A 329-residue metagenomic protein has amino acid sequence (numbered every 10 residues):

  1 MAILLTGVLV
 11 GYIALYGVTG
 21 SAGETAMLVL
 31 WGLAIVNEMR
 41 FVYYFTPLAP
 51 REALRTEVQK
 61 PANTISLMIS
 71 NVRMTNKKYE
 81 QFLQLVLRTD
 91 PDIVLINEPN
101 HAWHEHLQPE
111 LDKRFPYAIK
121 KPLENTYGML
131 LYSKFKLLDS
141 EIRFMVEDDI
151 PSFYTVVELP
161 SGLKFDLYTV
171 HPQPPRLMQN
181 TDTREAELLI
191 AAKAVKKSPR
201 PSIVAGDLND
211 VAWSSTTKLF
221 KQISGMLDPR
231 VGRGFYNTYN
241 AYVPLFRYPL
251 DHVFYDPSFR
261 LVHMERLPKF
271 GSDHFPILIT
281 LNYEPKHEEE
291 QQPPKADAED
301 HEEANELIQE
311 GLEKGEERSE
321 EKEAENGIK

Functional and structural regions predicted by a protein language model:
M1-I3, K78: Membrane-interface loop-to-helix entry segments
I3-L4, G23-V29: Alpha-helical transmembrane segments of integral membrane proteins
L5-L15: Hydrophobic, membrane-inserted alpha-helices
I13-G20, P285: Structural signal for the C-terminal ends of transmembrane alpha-helices and the immediately following loop
G17, A26-R88: N-terminal signal-anchor transmembrane helix
G20-S21, S214: Serine-centered coil/turn micro-motif
N63, L67, R73-R88, I93-K329: Soluble catalytic domains of enzymes that build or remodel membrane lipids, polysaccharides, and related
